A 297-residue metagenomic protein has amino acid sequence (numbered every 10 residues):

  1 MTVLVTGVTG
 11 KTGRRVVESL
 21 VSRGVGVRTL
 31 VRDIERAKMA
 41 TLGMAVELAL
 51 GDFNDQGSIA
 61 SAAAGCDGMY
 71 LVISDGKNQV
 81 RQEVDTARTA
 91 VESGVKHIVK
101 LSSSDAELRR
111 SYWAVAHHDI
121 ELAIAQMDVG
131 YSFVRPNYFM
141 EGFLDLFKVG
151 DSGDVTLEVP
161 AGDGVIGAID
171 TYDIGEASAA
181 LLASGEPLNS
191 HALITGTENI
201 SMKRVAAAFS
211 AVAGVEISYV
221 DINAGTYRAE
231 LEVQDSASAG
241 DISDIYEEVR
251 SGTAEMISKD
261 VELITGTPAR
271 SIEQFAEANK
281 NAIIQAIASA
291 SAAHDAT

Functional and structural regions predicted by a protein language model:
M1-T41, N54-A60, A64-C66, D75-H97 (+5 more regions): Oxidoreductase cofactor-interface core, primarily capturing Rossmann-like NAD(P)-dependent enzymes
R15, A224-T297: A hydrophobic C-terminal alpha-helical subdomain
G51: Cofactor-binding loops of NAD(P)H-dependent oxidoreductases, dominated by short-chain dehydrogenase/reductases
